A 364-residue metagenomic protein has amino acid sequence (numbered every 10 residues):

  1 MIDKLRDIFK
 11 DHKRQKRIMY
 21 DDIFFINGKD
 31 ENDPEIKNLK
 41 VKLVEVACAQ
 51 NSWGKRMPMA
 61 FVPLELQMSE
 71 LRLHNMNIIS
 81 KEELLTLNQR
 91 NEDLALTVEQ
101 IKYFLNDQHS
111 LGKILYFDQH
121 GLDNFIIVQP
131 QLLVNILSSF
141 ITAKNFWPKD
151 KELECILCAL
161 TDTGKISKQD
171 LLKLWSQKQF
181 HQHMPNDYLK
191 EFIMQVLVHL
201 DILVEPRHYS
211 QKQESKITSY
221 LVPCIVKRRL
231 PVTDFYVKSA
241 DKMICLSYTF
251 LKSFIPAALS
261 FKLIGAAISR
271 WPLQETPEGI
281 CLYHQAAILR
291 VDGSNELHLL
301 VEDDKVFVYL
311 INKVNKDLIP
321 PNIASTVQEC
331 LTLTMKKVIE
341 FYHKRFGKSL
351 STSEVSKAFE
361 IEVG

Functional and structural regions predicted by a protein language model:
M1-G364: Extended, non-catalytic interaction/assembly segments in eukaryotic proteins
